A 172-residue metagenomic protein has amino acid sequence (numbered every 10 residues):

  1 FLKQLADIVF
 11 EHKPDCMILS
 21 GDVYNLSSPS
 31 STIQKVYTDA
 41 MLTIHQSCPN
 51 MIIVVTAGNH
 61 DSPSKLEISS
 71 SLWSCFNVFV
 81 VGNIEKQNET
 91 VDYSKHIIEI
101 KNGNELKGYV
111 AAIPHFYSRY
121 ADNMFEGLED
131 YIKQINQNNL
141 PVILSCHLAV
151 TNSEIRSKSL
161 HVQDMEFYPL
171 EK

Functional and structural regions predicted by a protein language model:
F1-L19, V23-K172: Extended recognition/assembly regions associated with phosphoester-bond processing machinery
